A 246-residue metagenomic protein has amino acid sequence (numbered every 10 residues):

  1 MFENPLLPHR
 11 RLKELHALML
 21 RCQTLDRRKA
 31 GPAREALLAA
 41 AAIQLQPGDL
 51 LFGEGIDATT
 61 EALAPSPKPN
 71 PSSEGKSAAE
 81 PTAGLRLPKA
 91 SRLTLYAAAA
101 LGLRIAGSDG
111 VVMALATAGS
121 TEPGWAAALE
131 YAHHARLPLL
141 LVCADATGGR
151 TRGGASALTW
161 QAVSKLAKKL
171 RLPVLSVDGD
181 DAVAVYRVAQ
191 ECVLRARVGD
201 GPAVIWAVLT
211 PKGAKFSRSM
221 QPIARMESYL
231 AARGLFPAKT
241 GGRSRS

Functional and structural regions predicted by a protein language model:
M1-K29, R225-A232: Cofactor-/ligand-binding subdomain signature composed of acidic, glycine-rich, tryptophan-containing flexible loops
T24-R136, S156-T159, S164, K169-R171: Cofactor-binding active-site loop characterized by glycine-rich and histidine/acidic residues
G53, A114, L141-V142, I205: Structural beta-sheet core signal
D57-T59, G119, A146-G148, D181-A182 (+1 more regions): Short, glycine-/Ser/Thr-/acidic-enriched flexible segments
A116-T117, C143, S176-G179: Short beta->alpha connector loops at strand-helix junctions that form conserved, small/polar/Pro-enriched
R136, L141-A144: Short internal beta-strands
R152-G201, L209, G213: Conserved phosphate-handling catalytic cores of large alpha/beta enzymes
L194-S246: Glycine/aspartate-rich loop-and-adjacent alpha/beta segment that forms the canonical ThDP
